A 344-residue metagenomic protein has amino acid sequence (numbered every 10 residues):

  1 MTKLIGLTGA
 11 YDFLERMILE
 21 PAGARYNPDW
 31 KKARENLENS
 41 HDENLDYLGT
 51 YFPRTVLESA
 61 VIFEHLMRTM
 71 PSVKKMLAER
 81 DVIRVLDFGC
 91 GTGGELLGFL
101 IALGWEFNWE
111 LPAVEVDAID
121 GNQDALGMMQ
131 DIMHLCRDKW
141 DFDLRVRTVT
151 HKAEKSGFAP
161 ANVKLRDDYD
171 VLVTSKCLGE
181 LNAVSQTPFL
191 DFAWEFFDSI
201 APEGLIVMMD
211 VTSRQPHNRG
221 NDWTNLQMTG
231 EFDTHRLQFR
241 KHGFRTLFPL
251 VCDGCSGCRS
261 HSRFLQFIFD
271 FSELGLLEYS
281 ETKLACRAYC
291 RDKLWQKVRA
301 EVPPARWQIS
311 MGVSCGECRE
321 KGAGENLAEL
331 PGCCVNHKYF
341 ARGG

Functional and structural regions predicted by a protein language model:
M1-K31: N-terminal auxiliary segments of SAM/dcSAM-dependent transferases
L37-K75: Class I SAM-dependent methyltransferase Rossmann-like catalytic core, especially the SAM/SAH-binding loop
T92-E110: Conserved SAM-binding loop of SAM-dependent methyltransferases across substrates and taxa, primarily the Class I
M128-V163: S-adenosyl-L-methionine
Y169-Q186: A short SAM/SAH-binding and catalytic strip from SAM-dependent methyltransferases
P188-P202: A short glycine-rich, Lys/Arg-flanked "PGG" loop and its adjoining helix->strand segment in the class I
P202-V211: Conserved beta-strand signature within the Rossmann-like core of class I S-adenosyl-L-methionine
G220-S314: Class I S-adenosyl-L-methionine
